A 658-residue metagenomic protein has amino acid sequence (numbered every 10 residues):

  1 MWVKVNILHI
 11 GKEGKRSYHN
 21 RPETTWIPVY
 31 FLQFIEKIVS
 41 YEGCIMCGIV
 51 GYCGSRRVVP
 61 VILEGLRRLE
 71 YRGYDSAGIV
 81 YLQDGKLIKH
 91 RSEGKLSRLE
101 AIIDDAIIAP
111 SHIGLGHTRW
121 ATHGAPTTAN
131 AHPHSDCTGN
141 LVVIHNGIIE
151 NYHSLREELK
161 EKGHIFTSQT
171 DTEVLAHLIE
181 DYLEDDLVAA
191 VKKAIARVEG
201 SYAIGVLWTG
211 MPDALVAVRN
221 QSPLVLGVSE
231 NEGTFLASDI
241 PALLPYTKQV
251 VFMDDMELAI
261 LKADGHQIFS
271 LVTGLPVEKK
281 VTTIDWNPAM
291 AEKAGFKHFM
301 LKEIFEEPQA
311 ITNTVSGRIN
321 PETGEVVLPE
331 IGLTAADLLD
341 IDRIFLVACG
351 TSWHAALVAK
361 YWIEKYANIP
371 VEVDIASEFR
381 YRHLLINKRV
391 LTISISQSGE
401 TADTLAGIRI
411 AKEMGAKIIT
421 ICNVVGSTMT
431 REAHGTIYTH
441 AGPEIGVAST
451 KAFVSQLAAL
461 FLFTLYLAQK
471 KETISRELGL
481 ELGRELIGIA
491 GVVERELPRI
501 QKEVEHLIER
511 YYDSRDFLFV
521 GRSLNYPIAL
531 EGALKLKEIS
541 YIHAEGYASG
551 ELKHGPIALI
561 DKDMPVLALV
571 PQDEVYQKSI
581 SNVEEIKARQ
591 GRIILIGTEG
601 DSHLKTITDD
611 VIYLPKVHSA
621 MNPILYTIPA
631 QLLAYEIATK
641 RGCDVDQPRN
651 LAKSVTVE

Functional and structural regions predicted by a protein language model:
L8, H19-R21, F31-L32: Short hydrophobic targeting helices and cationic amphipathic motifs that mediate membrane/organellar targeting
N20, K37-K297, Q309-D342, Y381 (+3 more regions): Conserved short alpha-helical segments that host acidic/polar catalytic motifs at enzyme active sites
H112, G116-A129, E322-A335, A359-I395 (+1 more regions): Glycine-rich oxoanion-binding loops at beta->alpha junctions
P133, L207, V216-A217, V250-V251 (+12 more regions): Replace "in large, NTP-powered and nucleic-acid-processing enzymes" with "in large, NTP-powered factors and other
T273, V617-E658: Generic C-terminus detector
E307-I311, V315-F345, M414, G435-P565 (+1 more regions): Active-site phosphate/pyrophosphate-binding segments
A336-G488, L569-D610, L633, R641: Glycine-rich phosphate-binding loops that contact phosphosugars or nucleotide phosphates
